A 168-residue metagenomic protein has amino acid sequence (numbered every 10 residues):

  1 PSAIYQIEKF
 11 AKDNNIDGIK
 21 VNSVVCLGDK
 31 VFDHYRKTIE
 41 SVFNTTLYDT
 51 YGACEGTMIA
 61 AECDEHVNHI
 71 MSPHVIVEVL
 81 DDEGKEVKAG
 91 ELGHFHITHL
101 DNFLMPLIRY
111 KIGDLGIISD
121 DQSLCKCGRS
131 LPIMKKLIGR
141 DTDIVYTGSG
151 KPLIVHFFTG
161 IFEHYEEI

Functional and structural regions predicted by a protein language model:
P1-I168: Active-site glycine/GP-rich loop and adjacent strand/helix microenvironment that borders small-molecule binding pockets
